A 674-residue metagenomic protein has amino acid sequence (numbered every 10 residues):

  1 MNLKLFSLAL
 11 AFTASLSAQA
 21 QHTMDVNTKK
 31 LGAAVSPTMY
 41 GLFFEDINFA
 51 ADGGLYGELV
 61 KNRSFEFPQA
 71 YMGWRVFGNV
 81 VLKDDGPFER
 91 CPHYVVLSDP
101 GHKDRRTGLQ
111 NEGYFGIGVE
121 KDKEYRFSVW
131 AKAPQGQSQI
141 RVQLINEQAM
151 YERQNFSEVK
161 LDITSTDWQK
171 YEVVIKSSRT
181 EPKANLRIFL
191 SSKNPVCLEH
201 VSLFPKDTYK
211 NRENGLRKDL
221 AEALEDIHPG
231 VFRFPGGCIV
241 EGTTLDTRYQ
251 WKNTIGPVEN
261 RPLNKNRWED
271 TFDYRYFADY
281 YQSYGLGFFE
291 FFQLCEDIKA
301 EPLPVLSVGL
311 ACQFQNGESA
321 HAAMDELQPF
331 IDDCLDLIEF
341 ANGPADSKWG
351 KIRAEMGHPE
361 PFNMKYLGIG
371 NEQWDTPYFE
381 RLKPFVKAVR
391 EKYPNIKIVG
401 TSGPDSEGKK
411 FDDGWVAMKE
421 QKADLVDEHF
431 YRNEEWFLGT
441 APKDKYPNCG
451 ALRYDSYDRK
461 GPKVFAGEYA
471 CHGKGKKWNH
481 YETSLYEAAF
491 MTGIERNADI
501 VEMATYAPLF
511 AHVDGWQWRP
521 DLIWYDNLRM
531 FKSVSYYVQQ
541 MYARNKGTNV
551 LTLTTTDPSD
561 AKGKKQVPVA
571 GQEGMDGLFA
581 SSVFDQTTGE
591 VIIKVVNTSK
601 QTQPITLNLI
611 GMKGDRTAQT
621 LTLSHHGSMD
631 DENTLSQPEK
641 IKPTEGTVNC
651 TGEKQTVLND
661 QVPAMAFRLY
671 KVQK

Functional and structural regions predicted by a protein language model:
Q21-S283, E301, N316-Q328, L335 (+7 more regions): Extracellular and organelle-lumenal recognition/adhesion modules and their flexible linkers in secreted
D46-I47, V240, L310-Q313, P462-A580: Aromatic/acidic polysaccharide-binding cleft in carbohydrate-active enzymes
W130-Q135, K176-S178, A543-R544, V596-T598 (+1 more regions): Solvent-exposed strand-to-loop "edge" motifs in beta-rich extracellular domains
I175-S178, K183-N185, T208, R212-P229 (+5 more regions): An active-site-proximal structural segment forming one wall of the substrate-binding cleft that immediately precedes
L190-S191, P205, P235-C238, V308-G309 (+3 more regions): Active-site groove signature of glycoside hydrolases
F234, S307, W349-G357, R390-K409 (+2 more regions): Aromatic-lined carbohydrate-recognition surfaces of secreted/lumenal glycan-active proteins
N264-W268, Y276, Y280-Y281, E290 (+6 more regions): Glycoside hydrolase catalytic-domain groove-lining segments
S559-E573, V596-K674: C-terminal beta-sandwich/jelly-roll accessory domains of carbohydrate-active enzymes
